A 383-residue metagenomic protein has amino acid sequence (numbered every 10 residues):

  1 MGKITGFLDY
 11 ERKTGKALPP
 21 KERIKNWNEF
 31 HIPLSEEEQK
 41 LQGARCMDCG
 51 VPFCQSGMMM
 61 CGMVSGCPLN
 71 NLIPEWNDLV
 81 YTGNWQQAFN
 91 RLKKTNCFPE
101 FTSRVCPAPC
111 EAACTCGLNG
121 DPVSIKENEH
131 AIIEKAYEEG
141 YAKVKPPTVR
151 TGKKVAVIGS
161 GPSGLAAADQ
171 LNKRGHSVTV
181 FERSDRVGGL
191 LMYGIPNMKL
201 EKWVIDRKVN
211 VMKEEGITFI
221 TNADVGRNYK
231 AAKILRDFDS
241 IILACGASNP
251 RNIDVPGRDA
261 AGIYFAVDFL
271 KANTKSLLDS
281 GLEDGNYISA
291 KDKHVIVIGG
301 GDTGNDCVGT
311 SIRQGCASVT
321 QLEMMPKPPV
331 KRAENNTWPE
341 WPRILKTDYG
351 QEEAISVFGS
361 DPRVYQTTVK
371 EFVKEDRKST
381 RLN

Functional and structural regions predicted by a protein language model:
M1-E37, E129-L382: Residues forming the flavin
D9-R12, Q55-G62, N96, K202-W203: A ubiquitous short alpha-helical element
P19-R23, P52-Q55, N70, P107-E111 (+1 more regions): Short acidic (Asp/Glu) and glycine-rich catalytic loops that position anionic groups and cofactors
K25-E38, V64-S65, L69-R104, A108 (+2 more regions): Ferredoxin-type iron-sulfur electron-transfer modules in oxidoreductases and energy-metabolism complexes
P33-C49: N-terminal amphipathic, basic-rich helices that act as targeting or association modules
C46-C49, C54-M63, C67, T102-C106 (+2 more regions): Short cysteine clusters
C106-D121, D237-A244: Hydrophobic or amphipathic alpha-helical targeting/insertion segments
